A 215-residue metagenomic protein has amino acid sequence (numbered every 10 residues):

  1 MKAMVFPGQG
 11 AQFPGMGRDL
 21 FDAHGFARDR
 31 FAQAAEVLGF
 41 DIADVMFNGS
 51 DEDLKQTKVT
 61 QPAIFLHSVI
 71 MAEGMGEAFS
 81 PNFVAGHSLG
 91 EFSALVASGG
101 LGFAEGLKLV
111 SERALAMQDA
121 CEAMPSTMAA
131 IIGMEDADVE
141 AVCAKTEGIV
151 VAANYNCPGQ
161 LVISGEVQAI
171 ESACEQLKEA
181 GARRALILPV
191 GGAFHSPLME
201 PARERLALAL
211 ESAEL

Functional and structural regions predicted by a protein language model:
M1-A85, I163: Helix-rich "cap/lid" substructures immediately adjacent to catalytic or cofactor-binding pockets
Q9-A11, E36-L38, S98-L215: Alpha/beta catalytic cores of group-transfer enzymes, especially the acyltransferase/condensing modules of polyketide
G17, R28-R30, D41-D44, F65-E140: Patatin-like phospholipase
F47-L54, S93-A94, R184-L188: A short small-residue
